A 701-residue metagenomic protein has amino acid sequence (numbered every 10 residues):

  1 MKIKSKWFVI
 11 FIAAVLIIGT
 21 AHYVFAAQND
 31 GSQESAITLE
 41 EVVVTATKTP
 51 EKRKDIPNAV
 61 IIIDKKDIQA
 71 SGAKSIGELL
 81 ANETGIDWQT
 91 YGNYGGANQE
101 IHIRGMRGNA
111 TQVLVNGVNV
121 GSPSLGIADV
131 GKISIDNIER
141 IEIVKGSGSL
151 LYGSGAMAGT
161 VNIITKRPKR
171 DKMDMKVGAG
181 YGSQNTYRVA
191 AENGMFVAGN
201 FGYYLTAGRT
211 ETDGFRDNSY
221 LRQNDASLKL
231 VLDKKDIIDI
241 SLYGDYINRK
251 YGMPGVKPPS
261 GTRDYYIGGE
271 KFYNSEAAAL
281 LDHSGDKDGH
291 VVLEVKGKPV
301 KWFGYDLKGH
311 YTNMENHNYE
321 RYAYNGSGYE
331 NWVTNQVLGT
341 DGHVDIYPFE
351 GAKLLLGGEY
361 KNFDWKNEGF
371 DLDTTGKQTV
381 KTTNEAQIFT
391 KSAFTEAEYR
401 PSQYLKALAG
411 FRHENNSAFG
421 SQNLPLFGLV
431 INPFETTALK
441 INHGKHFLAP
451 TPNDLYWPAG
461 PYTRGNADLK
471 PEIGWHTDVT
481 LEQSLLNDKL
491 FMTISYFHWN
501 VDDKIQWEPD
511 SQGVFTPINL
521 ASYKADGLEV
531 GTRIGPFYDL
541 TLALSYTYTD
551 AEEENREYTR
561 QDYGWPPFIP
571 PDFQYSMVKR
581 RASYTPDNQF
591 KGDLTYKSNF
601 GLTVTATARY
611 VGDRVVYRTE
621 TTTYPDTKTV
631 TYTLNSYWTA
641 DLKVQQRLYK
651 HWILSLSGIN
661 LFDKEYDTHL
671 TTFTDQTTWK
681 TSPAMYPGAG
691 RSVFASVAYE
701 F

Functional and structural regions predicted by a protein language model:
F8-I12, A21, V231-D233, K298 (+3 more regions): Conserved C-terminal beta-signal and adjacent last beta-strands/turns of outer-membrane beta-barrel proteins
G77, A81-V118, E139: Extracytoplasmic beta-strand/coil segments of soluble accessory domains associated with Gram-negative outer-membrane
V118-K145, I163-I164: Short acidic/polar hinge/loop motifs at secondary-structure boundaries that mediate gating or recognition
Y181-E211, R216-P254, L281-G304, P348 (+1 more regions): Transmembrane beta-barrel wall of Gram-negative outer-membrane proteins
D233-I247, S284-S421, N432-F434, L490-Y496 (+3 more regions): Face-selective signature of the C-terminal outer-membrane beta-barrel domain
V256-D264, S417-N423, I431, E435-D478 (+7 more regions): Surface-exposed extracellular loop regions of Gram-negative outer-membrane beta-barrel proteins, predominantly
Y265-K298, A386-I388, N432, T436-A438 (+6 more regions): Outer-membrane beta-barrel signature, preferentially recognizing the C-terminal barrel domain of Gram-negative
R400-K406, F497-N500, N519-E620, A698-E700: Gram-negative outer-membrane beta-barrel transporters
